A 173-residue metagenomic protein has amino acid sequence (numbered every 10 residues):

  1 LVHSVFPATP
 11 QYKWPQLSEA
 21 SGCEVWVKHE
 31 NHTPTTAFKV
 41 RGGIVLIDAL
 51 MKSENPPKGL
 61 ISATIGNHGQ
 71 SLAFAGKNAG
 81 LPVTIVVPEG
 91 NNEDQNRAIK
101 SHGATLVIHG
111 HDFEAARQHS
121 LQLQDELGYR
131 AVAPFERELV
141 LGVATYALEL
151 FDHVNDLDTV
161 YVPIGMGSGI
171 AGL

Functional and structural regions predicted by a protein language model:
L1-L173: PLP-dependent amino-acid enzyme catalytic core
